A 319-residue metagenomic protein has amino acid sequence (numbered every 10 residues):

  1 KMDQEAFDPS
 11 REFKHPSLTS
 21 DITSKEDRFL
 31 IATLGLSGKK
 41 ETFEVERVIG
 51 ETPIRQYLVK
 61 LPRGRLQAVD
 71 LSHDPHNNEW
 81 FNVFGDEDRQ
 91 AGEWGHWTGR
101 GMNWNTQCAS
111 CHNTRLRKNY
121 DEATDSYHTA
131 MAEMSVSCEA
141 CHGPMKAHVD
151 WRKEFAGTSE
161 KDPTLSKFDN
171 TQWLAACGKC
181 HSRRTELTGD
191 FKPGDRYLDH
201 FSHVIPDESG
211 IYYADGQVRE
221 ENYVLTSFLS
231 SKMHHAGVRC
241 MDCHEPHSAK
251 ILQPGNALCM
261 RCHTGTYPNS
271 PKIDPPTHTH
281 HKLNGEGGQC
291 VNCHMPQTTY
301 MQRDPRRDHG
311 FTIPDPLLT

Functional and structural regions predicted by a protein language model:
K1-G50, Q56-P62, A68-D70, N78 (+2 more regions): Primarily the internal scaffold of c-type cytochrome electron-transfer domains, especially repeated/multiheme c-type
G99-G101: Exposed beta-sheet edge/beta-hairpin loop segments within beta-rich domains
Q107-N119: Conserved catalytic alpha/beta cores of large enzymes that bind or transform nucleotide phosphates and polynucleotides
